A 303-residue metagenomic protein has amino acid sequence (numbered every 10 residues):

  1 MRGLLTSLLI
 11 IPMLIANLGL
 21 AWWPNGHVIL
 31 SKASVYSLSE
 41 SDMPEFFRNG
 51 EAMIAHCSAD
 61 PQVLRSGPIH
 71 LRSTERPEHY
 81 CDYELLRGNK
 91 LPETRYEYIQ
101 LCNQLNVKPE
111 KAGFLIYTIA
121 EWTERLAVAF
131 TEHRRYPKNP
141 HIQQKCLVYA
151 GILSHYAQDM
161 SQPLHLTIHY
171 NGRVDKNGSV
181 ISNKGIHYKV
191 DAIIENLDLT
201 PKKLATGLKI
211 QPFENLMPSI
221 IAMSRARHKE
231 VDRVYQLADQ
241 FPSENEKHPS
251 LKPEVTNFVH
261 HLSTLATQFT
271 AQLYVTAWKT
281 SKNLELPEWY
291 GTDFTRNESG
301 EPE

Functional and structural regions predicted by a protein language model:
M1-L5: Positively charged n-region of N-terminal signal peptides that target proteins for export
S7-A16: Bacterial N-terminal signal peptides
L18-I152, P163-E303: N-terminal, motif-rich segments that launch catalysis or mediate targeting to/interaction with membranes, typified by
